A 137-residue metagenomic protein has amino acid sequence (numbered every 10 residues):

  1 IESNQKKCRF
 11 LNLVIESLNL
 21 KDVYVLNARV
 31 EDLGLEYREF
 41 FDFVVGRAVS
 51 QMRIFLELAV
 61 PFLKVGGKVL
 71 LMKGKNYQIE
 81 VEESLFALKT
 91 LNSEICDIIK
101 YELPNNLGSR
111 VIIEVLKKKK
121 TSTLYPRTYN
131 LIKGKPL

Functional and structural regions predicted by a protein language model:
I1-E2: Conserved acidic E/D residue at the C-terminus of a beta-strand in Rossmann-like folds
K7-R9, Y77, V81: Short alpha-helix immediately C-terminal to the canonical SAM-binding loop
N19-V30: Conserved SAM-binding strand-loop segment of SAM-dependent methyltransferases
L20, L63-V65: Helix-to-beta-strand junctions that scaffold the AdoMet/dcAdoMet cofactor pocket in Class I SAM-dependent enzymes
E31-F43: A short acidic, Gly/Pro-enriched loop at the edge of an enzyme's catalytic core that lines a small-molecule cofactor
S50-A59: A short, conserved alpha-helix within the catalytic core of class I
G66-I79: Conserved beta-strand signature within the Rossmann-like core of class I S-adenosyl-L-methionine
E82-L137: SAM/dcSAM-binding transferase cores
